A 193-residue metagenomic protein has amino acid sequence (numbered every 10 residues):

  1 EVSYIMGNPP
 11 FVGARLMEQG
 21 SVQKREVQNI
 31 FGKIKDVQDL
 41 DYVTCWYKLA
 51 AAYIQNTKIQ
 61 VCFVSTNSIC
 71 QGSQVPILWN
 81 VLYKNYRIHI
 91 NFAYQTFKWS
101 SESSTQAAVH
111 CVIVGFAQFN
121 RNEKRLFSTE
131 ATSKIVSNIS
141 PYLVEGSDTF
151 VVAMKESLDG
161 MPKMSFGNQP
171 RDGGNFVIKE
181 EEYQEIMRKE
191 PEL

Functional and structural regions predicted by a protein language model:
E1-E192: Signature of N6-adenine DNA methyltransferases within the class I
